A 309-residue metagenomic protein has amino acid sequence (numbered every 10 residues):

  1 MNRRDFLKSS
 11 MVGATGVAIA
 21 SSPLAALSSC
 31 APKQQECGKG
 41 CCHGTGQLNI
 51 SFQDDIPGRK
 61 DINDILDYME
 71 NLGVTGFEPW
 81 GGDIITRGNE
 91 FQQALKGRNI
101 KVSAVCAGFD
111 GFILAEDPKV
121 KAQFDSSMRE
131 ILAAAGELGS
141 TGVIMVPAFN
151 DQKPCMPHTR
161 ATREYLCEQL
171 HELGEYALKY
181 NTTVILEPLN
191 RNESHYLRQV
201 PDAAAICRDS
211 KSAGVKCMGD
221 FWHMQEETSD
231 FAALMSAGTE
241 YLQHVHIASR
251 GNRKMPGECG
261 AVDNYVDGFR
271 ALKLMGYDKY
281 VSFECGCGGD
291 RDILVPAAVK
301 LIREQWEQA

Functional and structural regions predicted by a protein language model:
N2-S22, L27-D54, K60-E70, G139-S140 (+2 more regions): Histidine-acidic metal/acid-base catalytic patches
S10-P23, Q35-G44, L114, P118-K216 (+1 more regions): Active-site acidic/histidine proton-transfer and metal-coordination neighborhood in alpha/beta enzyme cores
I56-G58, D83, G108-G111, F149-D151 (+4 more regions): Active-site-proximal loop/turn and secondary-structure-junction residues that shape catalytic pockets, frequently
Y68-T86, C106-G111: N-terminal substrate-binding region of glycoside hydrolase catalytic domains
P79-K96, N150-P154: Glycine-rich, proline-tolerant flexible connector loops at the mouths of alpha/beta enzymes
T86-R98, S127-L138, E168-E175, D230-A237 (+1 more regions): Short amphipathic alpha-helices and their capping/turn segments at secondary-structure boundaries
